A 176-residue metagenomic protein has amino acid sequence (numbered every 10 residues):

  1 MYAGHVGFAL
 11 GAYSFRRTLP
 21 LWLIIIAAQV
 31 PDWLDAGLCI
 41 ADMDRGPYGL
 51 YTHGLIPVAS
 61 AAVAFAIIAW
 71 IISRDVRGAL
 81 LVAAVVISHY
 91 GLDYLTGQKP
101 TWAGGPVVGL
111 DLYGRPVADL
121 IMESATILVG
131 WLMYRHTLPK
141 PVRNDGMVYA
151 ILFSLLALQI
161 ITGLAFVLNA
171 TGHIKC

Functional and structural regions predicted by a protein language model:
M1-C176: N-terminal membrane-targeting hydrophobic helices
